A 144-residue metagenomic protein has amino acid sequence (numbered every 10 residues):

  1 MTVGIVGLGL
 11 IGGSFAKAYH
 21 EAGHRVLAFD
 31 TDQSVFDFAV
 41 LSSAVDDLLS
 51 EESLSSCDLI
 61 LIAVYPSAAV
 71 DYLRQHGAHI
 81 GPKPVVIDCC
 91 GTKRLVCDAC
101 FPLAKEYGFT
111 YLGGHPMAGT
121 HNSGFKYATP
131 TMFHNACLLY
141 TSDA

Functional and structural regions predicted by a protein language model:
M1-L48: NAD(P)+-binding Rossmann beta1-loop-alpha1 motif at the extreme N-terminus of oxidoreductases
G23, V45, C57, K83 (+1 more regions): Short, well-ordered alpha-helix to beta-strand connector turns
L27-F29, L49, I87, L112 (+1 more regions): Hydrophobic/aromatic beta-strand patches that form the interior of the parallel beta-sheet core in alpha/beta enzyme
S43-D47, L103-E106, A128-M132: Short, hinge-like loop/turn segments at secondary-structure boundaries
S53-G77, V85: Rossmann-like NAD(P)-binding element
Q75-F125: Rossmann-like NAD(P)(H) cofactor-binding subdomain of soluble oxidoreductases
T131-L139: Acidic/polar active-site rim loop that often engages polyanionic ligands
Y140-A144: Conserved small/polar residues in nucleotide/adenosyl-binding loops
